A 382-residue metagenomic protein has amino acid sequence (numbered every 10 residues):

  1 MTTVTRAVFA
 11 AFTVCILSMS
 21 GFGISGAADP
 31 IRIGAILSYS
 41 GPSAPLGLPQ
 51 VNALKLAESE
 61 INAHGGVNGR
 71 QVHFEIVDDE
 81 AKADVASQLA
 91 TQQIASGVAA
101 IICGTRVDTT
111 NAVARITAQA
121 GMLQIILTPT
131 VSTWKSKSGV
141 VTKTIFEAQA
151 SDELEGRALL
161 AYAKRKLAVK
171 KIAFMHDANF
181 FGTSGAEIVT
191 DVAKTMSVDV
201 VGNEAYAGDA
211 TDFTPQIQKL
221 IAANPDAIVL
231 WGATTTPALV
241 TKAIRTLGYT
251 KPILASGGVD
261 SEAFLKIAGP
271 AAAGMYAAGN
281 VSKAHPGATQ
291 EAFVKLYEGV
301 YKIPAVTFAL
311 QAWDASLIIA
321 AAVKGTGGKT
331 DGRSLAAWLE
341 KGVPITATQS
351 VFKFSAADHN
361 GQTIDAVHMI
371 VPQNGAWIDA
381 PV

Functional and structural regions predicted by a protein language model:
T2-C15, I24-V382: Extracytosolic ligand-binding ectodomains
